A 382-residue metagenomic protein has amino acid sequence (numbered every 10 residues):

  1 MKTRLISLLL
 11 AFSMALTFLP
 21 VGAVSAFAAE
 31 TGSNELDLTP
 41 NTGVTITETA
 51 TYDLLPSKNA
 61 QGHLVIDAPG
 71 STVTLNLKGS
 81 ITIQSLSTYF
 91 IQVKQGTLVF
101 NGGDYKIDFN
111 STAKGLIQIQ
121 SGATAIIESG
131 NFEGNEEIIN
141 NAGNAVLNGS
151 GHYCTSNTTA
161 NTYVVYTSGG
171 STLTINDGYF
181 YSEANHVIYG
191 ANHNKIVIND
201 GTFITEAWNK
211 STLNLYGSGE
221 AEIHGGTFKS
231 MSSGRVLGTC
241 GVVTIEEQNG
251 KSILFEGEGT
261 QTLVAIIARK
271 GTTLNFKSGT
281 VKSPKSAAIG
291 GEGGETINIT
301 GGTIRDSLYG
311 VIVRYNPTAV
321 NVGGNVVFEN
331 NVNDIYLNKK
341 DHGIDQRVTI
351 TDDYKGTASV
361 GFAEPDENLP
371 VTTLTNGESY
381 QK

Functional and structural regions predicted by a protein language model:
M1-L10: Positively charged n-region of N-terminal signal peptides that target proteins for export
L10, M14-F18: Hydrophobic core
G22, A26-T39, G178, G201 (+5 more regions): Extracellular/surface-exposed low-complexity segments
A29-Q84: N-terminal segments that cap or nucleate solenoid repeat domains
N34, K58-I66, Q84-Q92, N110-Q120 (+11 more regions): Extracellular beta-strand/beta-solenoid scaffold signature
I46-E48, Y52-L54, V73-L77, L98-G102 (+11 more regions): All-beta strand scaffolds that present successive hydrophobic residues in beta-strands
G79-I81, D104-I107: Post-signal peptide N-terminal segment of secreted/secretory-pathway proteins
